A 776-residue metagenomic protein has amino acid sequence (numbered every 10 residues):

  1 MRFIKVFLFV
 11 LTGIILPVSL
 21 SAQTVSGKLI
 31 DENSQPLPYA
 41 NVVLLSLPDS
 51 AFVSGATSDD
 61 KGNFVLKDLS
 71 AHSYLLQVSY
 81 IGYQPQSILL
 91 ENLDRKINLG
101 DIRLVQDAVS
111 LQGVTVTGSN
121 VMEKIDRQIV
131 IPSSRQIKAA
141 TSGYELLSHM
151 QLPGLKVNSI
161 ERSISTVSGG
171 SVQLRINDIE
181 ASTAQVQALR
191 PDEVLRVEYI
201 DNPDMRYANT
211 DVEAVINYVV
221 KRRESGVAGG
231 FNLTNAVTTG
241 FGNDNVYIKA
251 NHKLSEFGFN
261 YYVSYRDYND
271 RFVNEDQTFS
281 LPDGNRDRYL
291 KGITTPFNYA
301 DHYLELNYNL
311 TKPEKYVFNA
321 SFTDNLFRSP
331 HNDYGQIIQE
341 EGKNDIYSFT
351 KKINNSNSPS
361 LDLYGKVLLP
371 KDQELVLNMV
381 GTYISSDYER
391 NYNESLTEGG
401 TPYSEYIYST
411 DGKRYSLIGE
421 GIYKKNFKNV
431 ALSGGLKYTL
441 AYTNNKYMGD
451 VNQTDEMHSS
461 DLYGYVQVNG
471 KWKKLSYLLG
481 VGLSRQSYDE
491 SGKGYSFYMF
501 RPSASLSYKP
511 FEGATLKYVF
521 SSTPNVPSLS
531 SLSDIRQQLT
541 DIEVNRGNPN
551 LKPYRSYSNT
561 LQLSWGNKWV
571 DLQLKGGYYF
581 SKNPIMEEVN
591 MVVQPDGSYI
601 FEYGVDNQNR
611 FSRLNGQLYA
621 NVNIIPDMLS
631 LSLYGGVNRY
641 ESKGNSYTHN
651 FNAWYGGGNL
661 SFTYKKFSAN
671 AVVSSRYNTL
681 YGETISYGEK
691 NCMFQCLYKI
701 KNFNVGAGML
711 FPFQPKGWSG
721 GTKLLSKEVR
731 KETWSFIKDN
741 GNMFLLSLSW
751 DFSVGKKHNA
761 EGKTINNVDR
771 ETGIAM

Functional and structural regions predicted by a protein language model:
S26-P38: Structural motif
S34, K61-N63, Q77, Q84 (+20 more regions): Membrane-proximal, glycine/serine-rich, low-complexity loop/turn segments characteristic of large bacterial
L45-A51, Q77-L89: A short, solvent-exposed loop/turn motif at the edges and junctions of modular extracellular/periplasmic domains
L47-N63: Short, acidic Ser/Thr/Gly-rich low-complexity loop/linker segments typical of extracellular and cell-surface proteins
D211-N232, F327, N332-Q336, L432-A441 (+5 more regions): Surface-exposed extracellular loop regions of Gram-negative outer-membrane beta-barrel proteins
D270-N285, P330-I346, L361, Y388-G400 (+9 more regions): Outer-membrane beta-barrel translocator domains and adjoining extracellular loop/strand segments of Gram-negative
S416-I418, M457, K552, S558 (+3 more regions): Outer membrane beta-barrel strand-and-loop segments of large Gram-negative receptors, especially TonB-dependent
G635-S642, G656-K699, F703-E732: C-terminal beta-barrel architecture of Gram-negative outer-membrane proteins
